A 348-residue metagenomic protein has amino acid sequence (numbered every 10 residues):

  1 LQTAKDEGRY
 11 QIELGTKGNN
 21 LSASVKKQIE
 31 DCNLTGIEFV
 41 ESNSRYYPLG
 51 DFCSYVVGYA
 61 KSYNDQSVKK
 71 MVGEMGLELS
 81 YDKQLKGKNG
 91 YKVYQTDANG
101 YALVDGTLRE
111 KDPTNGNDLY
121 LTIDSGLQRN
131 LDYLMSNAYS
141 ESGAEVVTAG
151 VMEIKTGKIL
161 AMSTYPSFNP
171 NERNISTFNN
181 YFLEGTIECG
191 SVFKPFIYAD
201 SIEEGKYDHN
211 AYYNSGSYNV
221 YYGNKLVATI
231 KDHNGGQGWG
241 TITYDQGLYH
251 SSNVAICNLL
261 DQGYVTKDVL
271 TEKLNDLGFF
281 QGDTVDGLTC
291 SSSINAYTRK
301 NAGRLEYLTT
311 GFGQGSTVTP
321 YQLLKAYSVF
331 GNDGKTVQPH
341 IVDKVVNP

Functional and structural regions predicted by a protein language model:
L1-N115: Small/polar-residue-rich segments within soluble enzyme cores
Y10, T35, F52-Y55, N115-L119 (+3 more regions): Envelope-exposed proteins and targeting segments
T35-F39, S140-I154: Short N-terminal helix-loop-first-beta-strand/juxtamembrane motif that initiates sensory/input modules
G36-V40, E141, N210-A211, G282-T284: Short, well-structured beta-strand/strand-turn elements
D97-E110, V147-G190, F196-P348: Beta-lactam-recognizing serine transpeptidase/beta-lactamase-like catalytic domain environment
L103-V147: Conserved, well-ordered alpha-helix/loop/beta-strand core segments that scaffold catalytic motifs
